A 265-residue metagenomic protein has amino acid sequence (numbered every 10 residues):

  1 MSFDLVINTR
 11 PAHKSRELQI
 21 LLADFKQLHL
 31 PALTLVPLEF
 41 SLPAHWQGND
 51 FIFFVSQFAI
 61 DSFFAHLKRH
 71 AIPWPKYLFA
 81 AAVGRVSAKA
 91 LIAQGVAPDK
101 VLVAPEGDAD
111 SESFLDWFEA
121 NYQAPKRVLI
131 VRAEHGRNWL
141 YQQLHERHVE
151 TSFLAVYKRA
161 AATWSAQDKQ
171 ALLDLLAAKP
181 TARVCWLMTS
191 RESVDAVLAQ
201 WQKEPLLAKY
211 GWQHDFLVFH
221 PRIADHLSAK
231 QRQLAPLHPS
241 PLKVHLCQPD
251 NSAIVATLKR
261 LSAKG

Functional and structural regions predicted by a protein language model:
M1-G265: Signature of uroporphyrinogen-III synthase
